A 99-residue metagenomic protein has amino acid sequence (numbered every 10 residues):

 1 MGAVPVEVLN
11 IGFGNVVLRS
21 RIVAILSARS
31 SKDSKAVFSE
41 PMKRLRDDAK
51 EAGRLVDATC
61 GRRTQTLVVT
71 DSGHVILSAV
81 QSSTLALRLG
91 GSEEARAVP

Functional and structural regions predicted by a protein language model:
G2-V17: Short aromatic-glycine motifs in intrinsically disordered, low-complexity regions
V6-E7, Q65-L67: Residue-level detector of beta-strand structural context in well-folded domains
L18, V37-P41, T64, Q81 (+1 more regions): Helical mechanochemical/support elements of P-loop NTPase systems and associated helical scaffolds
R19-L26, S31-K35, S39: Phosphoinositide-dependent membrane-docking surfaces
R46, K50-A52, D57-T64: Amphipathic, hydrophobic secondary-structure cores in small proteins
L67-P99: C-terminal structural segments of small proteins and small subunits
